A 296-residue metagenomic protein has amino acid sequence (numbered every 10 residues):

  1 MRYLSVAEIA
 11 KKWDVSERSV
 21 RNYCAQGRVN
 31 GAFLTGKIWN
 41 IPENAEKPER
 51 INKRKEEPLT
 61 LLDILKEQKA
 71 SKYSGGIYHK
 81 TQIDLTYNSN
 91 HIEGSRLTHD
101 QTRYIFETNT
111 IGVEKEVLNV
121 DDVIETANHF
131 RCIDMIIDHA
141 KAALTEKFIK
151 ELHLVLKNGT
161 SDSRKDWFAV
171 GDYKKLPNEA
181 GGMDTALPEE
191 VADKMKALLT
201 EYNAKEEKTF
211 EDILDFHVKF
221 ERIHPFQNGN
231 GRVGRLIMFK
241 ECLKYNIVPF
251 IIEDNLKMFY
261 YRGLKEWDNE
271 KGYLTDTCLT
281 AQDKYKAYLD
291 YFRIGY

Functional and structural regions predicted by a protein language model:
R2-W13, E17-V29, L34-Y296: FIC/Doc superfamily catalytic core
